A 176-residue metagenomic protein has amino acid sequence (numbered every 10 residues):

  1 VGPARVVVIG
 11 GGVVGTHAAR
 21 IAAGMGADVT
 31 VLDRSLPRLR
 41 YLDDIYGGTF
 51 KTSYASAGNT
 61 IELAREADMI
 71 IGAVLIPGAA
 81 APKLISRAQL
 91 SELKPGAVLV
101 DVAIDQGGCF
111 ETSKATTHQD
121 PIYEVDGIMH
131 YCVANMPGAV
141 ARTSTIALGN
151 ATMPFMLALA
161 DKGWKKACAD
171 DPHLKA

Functional and structural regions predicted by a protein language model:
V1-L75: Glycine-rich phosphate/diphosphate-binding loop of Rossmann-like nucleotide-binding domains
R5, V14, A18, R34 (+9 more regions): General structural feature for long, well-ordered alpha-helical segments within catalytic domains of soluble enzymes
A23, D28, L39, A81 (+3 more regions): Alpha-helix termini
M25-D28, L32, L42-T49, A73 (+6 more regions): Change "in soluble alpha/beta enzymes" to "in soluble alpha/beta proteins
G47-D126: Rossmann-like adenosine-cofactor binding region
I104, G108-A176: Adenosine-phosphate binding glycine-rich loop
